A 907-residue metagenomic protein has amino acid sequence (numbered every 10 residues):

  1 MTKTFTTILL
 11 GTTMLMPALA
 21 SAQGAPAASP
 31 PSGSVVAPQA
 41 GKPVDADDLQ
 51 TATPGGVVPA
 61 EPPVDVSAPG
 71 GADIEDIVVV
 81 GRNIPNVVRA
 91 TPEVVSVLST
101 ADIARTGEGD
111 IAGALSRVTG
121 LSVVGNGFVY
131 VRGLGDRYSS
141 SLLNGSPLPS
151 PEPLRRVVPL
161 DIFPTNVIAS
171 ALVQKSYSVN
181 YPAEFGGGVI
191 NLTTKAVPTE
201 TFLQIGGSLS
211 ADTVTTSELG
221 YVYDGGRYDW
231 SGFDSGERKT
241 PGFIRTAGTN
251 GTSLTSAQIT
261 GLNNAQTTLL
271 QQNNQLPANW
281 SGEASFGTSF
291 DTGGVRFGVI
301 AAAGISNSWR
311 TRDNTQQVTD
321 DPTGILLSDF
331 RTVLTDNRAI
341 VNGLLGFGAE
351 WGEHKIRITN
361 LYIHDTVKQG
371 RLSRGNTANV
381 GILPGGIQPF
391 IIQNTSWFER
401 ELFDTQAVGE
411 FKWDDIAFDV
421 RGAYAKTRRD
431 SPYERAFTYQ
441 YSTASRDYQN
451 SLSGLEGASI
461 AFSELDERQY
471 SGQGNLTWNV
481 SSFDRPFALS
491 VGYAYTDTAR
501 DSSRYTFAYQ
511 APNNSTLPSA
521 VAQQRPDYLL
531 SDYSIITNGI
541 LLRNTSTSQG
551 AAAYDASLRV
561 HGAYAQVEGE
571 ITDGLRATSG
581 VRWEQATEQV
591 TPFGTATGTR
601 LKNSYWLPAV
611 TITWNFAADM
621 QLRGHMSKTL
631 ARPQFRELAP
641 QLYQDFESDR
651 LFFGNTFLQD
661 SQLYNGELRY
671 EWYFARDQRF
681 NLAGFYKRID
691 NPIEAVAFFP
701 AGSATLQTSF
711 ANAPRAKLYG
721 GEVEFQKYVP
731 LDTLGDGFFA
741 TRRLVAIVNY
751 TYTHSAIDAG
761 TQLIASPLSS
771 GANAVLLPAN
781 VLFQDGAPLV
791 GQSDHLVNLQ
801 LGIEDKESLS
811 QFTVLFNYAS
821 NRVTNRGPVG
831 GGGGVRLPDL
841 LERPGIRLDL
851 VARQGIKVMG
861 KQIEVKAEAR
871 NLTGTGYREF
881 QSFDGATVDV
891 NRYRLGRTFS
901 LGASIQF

Functional and structural regions predicted by a protein language model:
D48, V58-G71, I77-G125, Y130-G133 (+7 more regions): N-terminal plug
S146-P147, R428-D430, D497-D501, Q523-D532 (+6 more regions): Surface-exposed extracellular loop regions of Gram-negative outer-membrane beta-barrel proteins, predominantly
S150, I162-G206, L269: A beta-strand signature from Gram-negative outer-membrane beta-barrel systems, especially the internal plug domain
R245-S373, W397-A407, P608-V610: Transmembrane beta-barrel wall of Gram-negative outer-membrane proteins
G385-Q406, S548-H561, D619, L630-I689 (+4 more regions): Outer-membrane beta-barrel signature, preferentially recognizing the C-terminal barrel domain of Gram-negative
S453, I460-A461, L465, S471-N475 (+6 more regions): Outer membrane beta-barrel strand-and-loop segments of large Gram-negative receptors, especially TonB-dependent
G684-R688, Q707-R826: Gram-negative outer-membrane beta-barrel transporters
N817-V829, Q854-F907: C-terminal beta-signal and adjacent terminal beta-strands/loops of Gram-negative outer-membrane beta-barrel proteins
